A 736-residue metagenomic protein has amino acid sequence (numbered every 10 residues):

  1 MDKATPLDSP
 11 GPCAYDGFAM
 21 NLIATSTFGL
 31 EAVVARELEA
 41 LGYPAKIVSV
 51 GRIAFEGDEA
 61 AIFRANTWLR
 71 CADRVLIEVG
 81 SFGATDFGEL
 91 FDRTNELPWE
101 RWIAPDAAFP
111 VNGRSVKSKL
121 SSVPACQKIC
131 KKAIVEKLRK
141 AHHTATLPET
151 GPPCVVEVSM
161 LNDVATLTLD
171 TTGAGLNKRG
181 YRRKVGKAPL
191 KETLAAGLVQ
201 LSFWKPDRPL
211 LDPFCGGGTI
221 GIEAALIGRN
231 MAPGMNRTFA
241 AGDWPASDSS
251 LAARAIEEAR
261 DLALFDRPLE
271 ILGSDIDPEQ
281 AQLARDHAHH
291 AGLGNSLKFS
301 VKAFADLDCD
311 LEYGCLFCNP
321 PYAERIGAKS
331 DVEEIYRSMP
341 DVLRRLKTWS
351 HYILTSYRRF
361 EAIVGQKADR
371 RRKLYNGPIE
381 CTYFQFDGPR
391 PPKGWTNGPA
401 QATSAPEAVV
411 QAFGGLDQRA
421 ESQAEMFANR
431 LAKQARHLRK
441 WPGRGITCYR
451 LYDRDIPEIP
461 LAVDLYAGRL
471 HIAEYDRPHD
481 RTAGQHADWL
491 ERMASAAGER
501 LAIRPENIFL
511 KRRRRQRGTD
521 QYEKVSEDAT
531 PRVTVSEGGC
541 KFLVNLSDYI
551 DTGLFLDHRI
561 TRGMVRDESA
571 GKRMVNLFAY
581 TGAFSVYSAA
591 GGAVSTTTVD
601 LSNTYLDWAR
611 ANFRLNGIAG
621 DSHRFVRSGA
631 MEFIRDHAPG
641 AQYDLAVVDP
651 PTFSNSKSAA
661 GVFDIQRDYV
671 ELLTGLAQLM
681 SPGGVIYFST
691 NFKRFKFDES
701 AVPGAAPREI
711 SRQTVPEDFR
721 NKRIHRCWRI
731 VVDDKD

Functional and structural regions predicted by a protein language model:
K3, S9, Y15-D16: Short, positively charged and aromatic/hydrophobic N-terminal segments
I23-A40, I53-R70, P124, M160-D207 (+4 more regions): S-adenosyl-L-methionine
V50, F55-N112, K433, G468: Conserved AdoMet
R93-Y181, Y449-D464, H471, H486-F555 (+1 more regions): Non-catalytic substrate-recognition/targeting regions of SAM-dependent transferases
L190-D308, E324-R325, D331, R562-G620 (+1 more regions): Conserved S-adenosyl-L-methionine
K302-Q401, E671, G684-D736: C-terminal catalytic and target-recognition region of SAM-dependent MTase-like enzymes, primarily methyltransferases
D308-C315, R635-A646: A short acidic, Gly/Pro-enriched loop at the edge of an enzyme's catalytic core that lines a small-molecule cofactor
M680-S681: Helix-to-beta-strand junctions that scaffold the AdoMet/dcAdoMet cofactor pocket in Class I SAM-dependent enzymes
